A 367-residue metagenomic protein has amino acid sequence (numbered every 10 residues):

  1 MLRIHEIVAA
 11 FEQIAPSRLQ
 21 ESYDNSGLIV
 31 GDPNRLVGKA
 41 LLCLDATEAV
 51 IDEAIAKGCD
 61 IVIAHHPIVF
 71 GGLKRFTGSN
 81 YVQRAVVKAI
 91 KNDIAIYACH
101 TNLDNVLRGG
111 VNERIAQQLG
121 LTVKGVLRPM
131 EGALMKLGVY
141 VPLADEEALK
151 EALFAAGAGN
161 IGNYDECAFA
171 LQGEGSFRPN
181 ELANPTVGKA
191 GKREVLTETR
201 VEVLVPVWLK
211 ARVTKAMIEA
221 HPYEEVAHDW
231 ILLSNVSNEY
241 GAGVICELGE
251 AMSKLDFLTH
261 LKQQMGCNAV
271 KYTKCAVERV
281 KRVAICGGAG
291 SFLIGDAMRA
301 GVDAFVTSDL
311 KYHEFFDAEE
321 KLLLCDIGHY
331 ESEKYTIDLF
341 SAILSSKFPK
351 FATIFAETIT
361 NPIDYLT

Functional and structural regions predicted by a protein language model:
M1-T367: Hydrophobic structural segments
